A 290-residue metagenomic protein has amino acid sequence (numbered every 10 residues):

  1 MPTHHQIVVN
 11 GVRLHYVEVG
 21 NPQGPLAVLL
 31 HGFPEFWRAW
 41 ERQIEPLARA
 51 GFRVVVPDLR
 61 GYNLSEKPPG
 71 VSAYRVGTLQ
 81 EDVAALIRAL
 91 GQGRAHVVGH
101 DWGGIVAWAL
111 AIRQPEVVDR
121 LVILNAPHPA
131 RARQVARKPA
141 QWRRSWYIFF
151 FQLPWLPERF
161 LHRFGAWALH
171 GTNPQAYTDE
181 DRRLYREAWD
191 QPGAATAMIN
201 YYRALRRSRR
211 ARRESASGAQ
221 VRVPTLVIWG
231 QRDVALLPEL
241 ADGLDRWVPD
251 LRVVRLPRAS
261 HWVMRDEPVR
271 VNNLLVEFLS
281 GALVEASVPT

Functional and structural regions predicted by a protein language model:
P2-H5, V12-L14, V19, L26 (+5 more regions): Flexible "cap/lid" subdomain of the alpha/beta-hydrolase fold that forms the substrate-access gate
E18-E66: Conserved HGGG/HGGXW glycine-rich cap/lid loop of the alpha/beta-hydrolase fold
F36, A194, V271: Short phosphate-engaging motifs
F36-W37, I105, A259-S260: A short, glycine- and basic residue-enriched loop/turn that sits immediately adjacent to a domain's principal
A259-P268, N272: Catalytic histidine-centered segment of alpha/beta-hydrolase-like enzymes
A282-T290: Alpha/beta-hydrolase-fold serine-hydrolase catalytic core, especially in secreted/extracellular enzymes
